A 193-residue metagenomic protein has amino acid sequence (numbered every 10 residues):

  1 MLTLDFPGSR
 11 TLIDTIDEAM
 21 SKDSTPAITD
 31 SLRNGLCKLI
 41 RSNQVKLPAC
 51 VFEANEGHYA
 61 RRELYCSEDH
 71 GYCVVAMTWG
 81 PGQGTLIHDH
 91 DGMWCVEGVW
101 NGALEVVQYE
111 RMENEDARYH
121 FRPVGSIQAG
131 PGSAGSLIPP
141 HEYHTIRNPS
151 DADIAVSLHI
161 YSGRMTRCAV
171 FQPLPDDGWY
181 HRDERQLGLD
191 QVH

Functional and structural regions predicted by a protein language model:
M1-V45: N-terminal leader/capping segments at the start of a protein or of a new domain
N55-P81, A134: A short glycine-rich, His/Asp/Glu-containing loop-to-beta-strand
V75-H90, P139-H141: Conserved short histidine dyad/triad with adjacent acidic residue
P81, G92-E110: Glycine- and acidic-residue-biased ligand/ion/polar-headgroup-sensing regions
V96, R111-Y143, E184-R185: Short acidic-glycine-tyrosine-enriched beta hairpin
V96-G98, A152-R167: A short hydrophobic beta-strand segment most commonly corresponding to one strand of the jelly-roll/cupin
I146-P149: Asparagine-centered strand-capping/turn motif at beta-strand->loop junctions
L174-H193: Long hydrophobic alpha-helical segments typical of transmembrane helices together with their membrane-interfacial
